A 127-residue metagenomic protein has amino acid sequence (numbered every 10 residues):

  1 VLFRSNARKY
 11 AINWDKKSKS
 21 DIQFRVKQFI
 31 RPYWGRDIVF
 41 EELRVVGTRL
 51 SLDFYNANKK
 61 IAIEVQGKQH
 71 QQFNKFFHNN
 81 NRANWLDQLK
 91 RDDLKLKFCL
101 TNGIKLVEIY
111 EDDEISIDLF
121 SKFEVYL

Functional and structural regions predicted by a protein language model:
V1-L127: Nucleic-acid endo/exonuclease domains
